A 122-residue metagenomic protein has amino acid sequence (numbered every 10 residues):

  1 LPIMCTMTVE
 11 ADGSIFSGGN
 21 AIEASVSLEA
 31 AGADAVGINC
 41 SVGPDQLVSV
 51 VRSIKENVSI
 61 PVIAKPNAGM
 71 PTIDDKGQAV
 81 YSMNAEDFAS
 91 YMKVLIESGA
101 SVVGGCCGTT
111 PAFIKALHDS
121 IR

Functional and structural regions predicted by a protein language model:
L1-R122: Domain-level signal for soluble alpha/beta catalytic cores
